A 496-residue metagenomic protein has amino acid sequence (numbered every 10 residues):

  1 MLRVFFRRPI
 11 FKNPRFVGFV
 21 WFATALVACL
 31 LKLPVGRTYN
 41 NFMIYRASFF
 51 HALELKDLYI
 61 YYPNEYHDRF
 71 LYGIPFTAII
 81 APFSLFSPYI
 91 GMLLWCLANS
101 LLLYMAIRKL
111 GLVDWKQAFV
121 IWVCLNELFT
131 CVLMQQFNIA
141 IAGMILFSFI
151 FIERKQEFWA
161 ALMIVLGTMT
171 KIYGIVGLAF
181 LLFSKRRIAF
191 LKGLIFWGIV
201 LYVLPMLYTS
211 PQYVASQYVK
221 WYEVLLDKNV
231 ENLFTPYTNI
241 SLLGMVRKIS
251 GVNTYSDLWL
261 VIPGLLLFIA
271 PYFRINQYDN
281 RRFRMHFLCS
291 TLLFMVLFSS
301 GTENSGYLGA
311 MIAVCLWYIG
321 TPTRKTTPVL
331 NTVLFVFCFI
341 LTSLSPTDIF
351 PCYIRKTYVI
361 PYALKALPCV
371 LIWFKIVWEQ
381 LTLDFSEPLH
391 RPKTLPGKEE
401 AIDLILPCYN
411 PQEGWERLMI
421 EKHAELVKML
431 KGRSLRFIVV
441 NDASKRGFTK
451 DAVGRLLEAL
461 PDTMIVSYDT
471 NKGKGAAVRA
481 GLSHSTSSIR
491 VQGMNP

Functional and structural regions predicted by a protein language model:
L2-W159, K185-N304: Primarily membrane-embedded glycan-assembly and transfer machineries that use lipid-linked glycans
I164-L181, S300-G306: Transmembrane helices and adjacent periplasmic/lumenal helix-loop junctions of polyprenol-phosphate-dependent
Y318-R391: Aromatic-enriched
A401-D403, R436: Cell-envelope/extracellular polymer assembly enzymes that use nucleotide-activated donors
L406-E421, A443: Active-site beta-to-alpha loop of glycosyltransferases that engages the nucleotide-sugar donor
I420-S434: Short, acidic, metal-binding catalytic loop of nucleotide-sugar glycosyltransferases
N441-A452: A conserved acidic beta->alpha catalytic loop
K450-H484: Conserved donor nucleotide-binding strand/loop of the catalytic core
